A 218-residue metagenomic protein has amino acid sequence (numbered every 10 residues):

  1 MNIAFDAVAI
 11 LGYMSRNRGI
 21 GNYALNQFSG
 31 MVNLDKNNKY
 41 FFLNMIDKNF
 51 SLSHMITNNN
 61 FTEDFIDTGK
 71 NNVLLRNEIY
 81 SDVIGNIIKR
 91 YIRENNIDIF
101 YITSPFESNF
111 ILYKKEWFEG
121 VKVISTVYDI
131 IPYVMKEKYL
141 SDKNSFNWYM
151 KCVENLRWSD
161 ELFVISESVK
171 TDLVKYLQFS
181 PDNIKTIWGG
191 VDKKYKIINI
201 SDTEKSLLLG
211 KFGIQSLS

Functional and structural regions predicted by a protein language model:
M1-S218: Carbohydrate transferase catalytic cores enriched for Leloir-type hexosyltransferases
